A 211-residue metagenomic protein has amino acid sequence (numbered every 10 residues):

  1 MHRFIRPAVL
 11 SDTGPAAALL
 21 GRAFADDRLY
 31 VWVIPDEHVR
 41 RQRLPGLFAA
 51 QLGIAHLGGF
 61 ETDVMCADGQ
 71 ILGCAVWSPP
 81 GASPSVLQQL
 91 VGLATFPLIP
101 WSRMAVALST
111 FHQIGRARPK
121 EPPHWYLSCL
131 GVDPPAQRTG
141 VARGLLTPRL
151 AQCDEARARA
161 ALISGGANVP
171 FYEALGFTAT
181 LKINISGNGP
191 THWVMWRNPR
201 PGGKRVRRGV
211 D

Functional and structural regions predicted by a protein language model:
F4-A18, D27: A short beta-loop-alpha structural element at the N-terminal edge of CoA-dependent acyl/N-acetyltransferase catalytic
A18-H38, Q51: Helix-loop element at the rim of GNAT/NAT acetyltransferase active sites that forms part of the acceptor-substrate
L44-V64, P122-Y126: A short helix-loop-beta-strand connector motif used in the catalytic cores of GNAT acetyltransferases and, in some
G59-A75, D133: Conserved beta-hairpin
C74-G131, Q137, T147, N184-P190: Conserved acyl-donor/pantetheine-binding loop and adjacent beta-alpha core of acyl/acetyltransferases and related
P123-W125, Q152-G165: Conserved GNAT acetyl-CoA-binding A-motif
S128-Q137, A160-P170, S186-H192, R197-N198: Conserved beta-strand-loop-alpha-helix junction that forms the acyl-donor binding cleft
R143, E155-R157, G166-I183, N188-G189: Conserved active-site alpha-helix within GNAT-family acetyltransferase domains
